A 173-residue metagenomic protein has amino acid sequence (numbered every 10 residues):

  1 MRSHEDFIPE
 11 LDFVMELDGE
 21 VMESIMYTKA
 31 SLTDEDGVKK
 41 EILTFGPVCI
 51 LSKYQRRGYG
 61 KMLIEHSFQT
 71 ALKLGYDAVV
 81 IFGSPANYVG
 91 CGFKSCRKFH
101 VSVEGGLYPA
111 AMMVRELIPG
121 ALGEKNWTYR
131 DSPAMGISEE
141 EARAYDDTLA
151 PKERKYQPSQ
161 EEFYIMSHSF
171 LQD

Functional and structural regions predicted by a protein language model:
M1-D34: Active-site rim helix/loop that mediates acceptor-substrate recognition in acyltransferases
E10, Y108-M112: Short hydrophobic/aromatic beta-strand or adjacent loop that forms the aromatic wall/cage of a ligand/substrate-binding
E10-D18, G46-C49, Y76-S84: Internal, conserved structured core segments that host functional sites
D18-G19, K53, E116-A121: Short loop segments at secondary-structure junctions
S31-T44, Q55: A conserved beta-turn-beta hairpin within the catalytic core of GNAT-like acetyltransferases that forms part
F45, I50, R56-A71, V80-I81: Conserved acetyl-CoA-binding loop-helix of GNAT-fold acetyltransferases
K73-Y76, G83-L107: Conserved active-site alpha-helix within GNAT-family acetyltransferase domains
G120-D173: Acidic/histidine-enriched, glycine/proline-rich intrinsically disordered or flexible terminal extensions
